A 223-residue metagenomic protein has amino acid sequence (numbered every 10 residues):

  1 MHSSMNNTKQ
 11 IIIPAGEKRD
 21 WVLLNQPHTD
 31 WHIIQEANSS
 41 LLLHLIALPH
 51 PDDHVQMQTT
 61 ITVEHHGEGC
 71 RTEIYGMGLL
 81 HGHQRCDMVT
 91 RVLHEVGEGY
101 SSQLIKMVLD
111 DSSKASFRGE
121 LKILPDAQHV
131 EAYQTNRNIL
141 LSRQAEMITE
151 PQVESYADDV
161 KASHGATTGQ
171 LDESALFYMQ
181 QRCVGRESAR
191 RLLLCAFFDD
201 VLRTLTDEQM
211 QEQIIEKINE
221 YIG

Functional and structural regions predicted by a protein language model:
M1-F177, Q181-R182, E212-Q213, K217-G223: Conserved beta-strand/loop scaffold segments within soluble protein domains that form the structured core and edges
T167-T206: Internal helix-turn-beta structural module
R203-I215: Charge-dense, low-complexity polyampholytic segments
